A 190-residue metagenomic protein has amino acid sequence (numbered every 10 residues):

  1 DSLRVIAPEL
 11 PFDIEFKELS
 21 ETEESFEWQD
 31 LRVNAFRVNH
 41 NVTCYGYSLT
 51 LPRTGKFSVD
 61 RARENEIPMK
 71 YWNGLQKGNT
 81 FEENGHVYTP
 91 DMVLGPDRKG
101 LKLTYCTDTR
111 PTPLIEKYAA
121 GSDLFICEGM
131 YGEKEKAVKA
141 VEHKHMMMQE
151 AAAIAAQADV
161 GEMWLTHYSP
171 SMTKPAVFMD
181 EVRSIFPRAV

Functional and structural regions predicted by a protein language model:
D1-E18: Active-site HxH/HxHxD metal-binding segment of metal-dependent hydrolases
I6, E23-S25, L94-G95: Short secondary-structure boundary/capping segments
D13-E15, R32, R188-V190: Conserved beta-strand segments of alpha/beta enzyme cores
E15, T104, E162-W164: A structural signal for isolated positions on well-ordered beta-strands in alpha/beta enzyme cores
K17-E21, F36-V38: Conserved beta-strand termini and adjacent loop/short-helix elements that scaffold enzyme active sites in alpha/beta
L19-E23, T112-V190: Binuclear metal-ion centers of metallo-dependent hydrolases, dominated by the metallo-beta-lactamase
E23-W28, F81: Short acidic-hydrophobic surface loop/beta-edge motif
L31-Y105, T109-Y118, L124-I126: Active-site-proximal loop/helix segment associated with metal-binding centers of metalloenzymes
